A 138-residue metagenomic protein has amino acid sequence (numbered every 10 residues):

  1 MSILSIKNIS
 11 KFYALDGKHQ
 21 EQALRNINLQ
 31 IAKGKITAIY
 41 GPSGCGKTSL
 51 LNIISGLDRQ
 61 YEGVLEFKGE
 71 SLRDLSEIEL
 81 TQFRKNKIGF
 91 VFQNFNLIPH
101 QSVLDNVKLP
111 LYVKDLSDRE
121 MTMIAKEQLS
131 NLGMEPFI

Functional and structural regions predicted by a protein language model:
I3, F12-N26: A short, flexible loop at the N-terminus of ABC-type nucleotide-binding domains that lies
E21, L72-G89: ABC ATPase NBD coupling module
Y40-P42: The feature captures the beta-strand-to-loop junction immediately N-terminal to the Walker
S55: Helix-to-loop junction immediately C-terminal to a conserved catalytic motif
V64-E66, E70: ATP-binding/catalytic-site motifs of ATP-hydrolyzing domains
E70-S71, R119-F137: Conserved ABC ATPase "signature" region
Q101-P110: Short coil-to-helix segment of the ABC ATPase nucleotide-binding domain corresponding to the Q-loop/switch region
